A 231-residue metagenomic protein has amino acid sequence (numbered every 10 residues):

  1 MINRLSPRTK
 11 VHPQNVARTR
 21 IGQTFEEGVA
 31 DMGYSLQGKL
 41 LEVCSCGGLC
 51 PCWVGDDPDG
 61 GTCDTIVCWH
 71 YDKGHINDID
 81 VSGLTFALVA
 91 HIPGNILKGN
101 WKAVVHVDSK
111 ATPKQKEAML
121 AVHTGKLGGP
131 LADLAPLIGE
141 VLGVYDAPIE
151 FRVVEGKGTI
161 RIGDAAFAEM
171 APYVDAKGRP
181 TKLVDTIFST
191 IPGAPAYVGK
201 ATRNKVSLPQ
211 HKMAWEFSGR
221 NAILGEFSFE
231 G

Functional and structural regions predicted by a protein language model:
M1-I2, R20: Generic short N-terminal amphipathic or hydrophobic helices
Q14-D31: Short, Lys/Arg-enriched N-terminal segments with co-localized hydrophobic residues within the first ~10-30 amino acids
G33-I76: N-terminal ordered "arm"
G61-L131: Aromatic- and glycine-enriched beta-alpha-beta binding-site module
W101, V105-K182: Charged linear interaction tracts used for macromolecular binding and regulation
Y173-G231: Extended, charged low-complexity segments that frequently continue into or abut oligomerization scaffolds
